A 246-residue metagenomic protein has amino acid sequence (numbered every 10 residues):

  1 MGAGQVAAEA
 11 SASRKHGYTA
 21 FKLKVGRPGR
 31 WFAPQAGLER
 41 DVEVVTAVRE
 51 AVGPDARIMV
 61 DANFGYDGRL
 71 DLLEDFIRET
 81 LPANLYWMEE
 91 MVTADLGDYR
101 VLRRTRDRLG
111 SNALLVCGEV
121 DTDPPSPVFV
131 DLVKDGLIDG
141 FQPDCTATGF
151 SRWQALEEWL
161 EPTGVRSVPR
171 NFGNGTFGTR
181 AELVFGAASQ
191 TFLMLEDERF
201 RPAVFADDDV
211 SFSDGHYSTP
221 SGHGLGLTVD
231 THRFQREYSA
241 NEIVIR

Functional and structural regions predicted by a protein language model:
M1-A7: Glycine-rich anion/phosphate-binding loops
A8, P127, V204-F205: A generic local structural motif
A8-S11, E158, R180: A broad detector of short, well-ordered amphipathic alpha-helices that serve as recognition/interaction surfaces
E9-G26: Catalytic domains of carbohydrate-active enzymes, especially glycoside hydrolases
H16, K24, A51, D55 (+1 more regions): Change "in soluble alpha/beta enzymes" to "in soluble alpha/beta proteins
G17, G26, G149, G224-G226: Glycine-centered flexibility sites
L23, P28-G178: Catalytic core of soluble alpha/beta enzymes
D75, G173-R246: Flexible C-terminal active-site loop/helix
